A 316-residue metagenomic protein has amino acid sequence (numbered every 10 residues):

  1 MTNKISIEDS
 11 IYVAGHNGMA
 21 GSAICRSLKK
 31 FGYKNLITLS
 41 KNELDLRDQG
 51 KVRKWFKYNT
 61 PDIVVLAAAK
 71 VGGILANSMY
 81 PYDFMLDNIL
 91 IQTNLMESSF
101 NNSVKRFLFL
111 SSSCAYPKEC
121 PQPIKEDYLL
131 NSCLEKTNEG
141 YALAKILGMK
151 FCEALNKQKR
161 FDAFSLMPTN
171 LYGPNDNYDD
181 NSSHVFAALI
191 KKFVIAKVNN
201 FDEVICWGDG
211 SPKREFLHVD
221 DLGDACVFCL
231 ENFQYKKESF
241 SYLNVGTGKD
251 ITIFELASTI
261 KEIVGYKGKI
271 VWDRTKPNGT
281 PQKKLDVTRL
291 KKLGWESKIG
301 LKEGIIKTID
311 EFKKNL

Functional and structural regions predicted by a protein language model:
K4-I5, G15-M19, A23-S27, F31 (+1 more regions): C-terminal substrate-binding subdomain of Rossmann-fold SDR/epimerase-dehydratase oxidoreductases
A14, L39, A67-K70, F107-S113 (+1 more regions): SDR active-site strand-loop-helix element
K29-K54: Adenosine-cofactor binding site in Rossmann-like domains, unifying the SAM/SAH pocket of S-adenosylmethionine-dependent
D48, L90-N94, R106, L130 (+2 more regions): Conserved cofactor-binding/catalytic machinery of classical short-chain dehydrogenase/reductase
Q49-I89, N101, K118: NAD(P)H-binding glycine-rich loop region in Rossmannoid oxidoreductase-like domains and their noncatalytic homologs
T93-N138, F164: Conserved Rossmann-fold NAD(P)-dependent oxidoreductase catalytic core, especially the SDR/UDP-sugar
E119-Y128, K150-E231, G248-D250, S258-I263: NAD(P)-dependent short-chain dehydrogenase/reductase
G140, A144: Active-site helix of classical SDR
